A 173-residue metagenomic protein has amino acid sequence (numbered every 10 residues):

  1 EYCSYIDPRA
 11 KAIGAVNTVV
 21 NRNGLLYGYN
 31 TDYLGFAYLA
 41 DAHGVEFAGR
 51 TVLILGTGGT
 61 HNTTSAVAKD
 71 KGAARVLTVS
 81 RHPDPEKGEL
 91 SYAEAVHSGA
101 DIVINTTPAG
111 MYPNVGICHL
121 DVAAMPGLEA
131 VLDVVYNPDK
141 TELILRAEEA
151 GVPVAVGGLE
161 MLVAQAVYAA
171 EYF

Functional and structural regions predicted by a protein language model:
E1-H43: Phosphate/diphosphate ligand-binding glycine-rich loop within oxidoreductases
R22, V45-R50, P126-G127: Short helix-loop-beta connector
G28-Y33, A40, V45, G49-K69 (+1 more regions): Glycine-rich adenosine-cofactor-binding loop
Y38, P153-F173: Active-site capping/gating segments
G58, R81-H82, N137: Residues in the short beta-alpha loop(s) of Rossmann-like NAD(P)-binding domains
D70-G88: NAD(P)-binding Rossmann-fold cofactor-contacting core
K87-A155, E160: Rossmann-like adenosine-cofactor binding region
